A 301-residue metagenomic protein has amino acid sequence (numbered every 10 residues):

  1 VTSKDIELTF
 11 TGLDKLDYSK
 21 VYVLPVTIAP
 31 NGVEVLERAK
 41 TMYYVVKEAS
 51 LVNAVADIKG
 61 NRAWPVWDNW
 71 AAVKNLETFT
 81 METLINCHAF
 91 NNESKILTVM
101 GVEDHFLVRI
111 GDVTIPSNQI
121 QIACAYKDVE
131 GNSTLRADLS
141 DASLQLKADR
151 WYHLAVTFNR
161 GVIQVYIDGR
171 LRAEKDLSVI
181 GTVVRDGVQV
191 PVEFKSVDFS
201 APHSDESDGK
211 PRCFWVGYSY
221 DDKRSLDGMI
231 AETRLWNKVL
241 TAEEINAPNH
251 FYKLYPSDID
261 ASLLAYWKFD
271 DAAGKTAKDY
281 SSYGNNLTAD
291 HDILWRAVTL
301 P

Functional and structural regions predicted by a protein language model:
V1-A54, G60-A71: Short boundary segments that mark the start of a structured unit
T41-G60, Y252-P301: Extracytoplasmic low-complexity segments
L51-A125, L240, E244: Extracellular glycan-recognition modules
F79-A89, R224-H250, L264-A273: Extracellular, beta-strand-rich glycan-interacting domains
T83, D149-F158, V165: Short tryptophan-centered beta-strand motifs in secreted/extracellular beta-sheet-rich domains of glycan-recognition
K127-H153: Short, aromatic/His-centered strand-loop micro-motif at the edge of beta-sheets
D168-G209: Short, solvent-exposed beta-strand-to-loop segments that form ligand-recognition rims of beta-rich domains
E193-A231, N246-Y255: Extracellular glycan-interaction patches encoded by glycine-rich segments
